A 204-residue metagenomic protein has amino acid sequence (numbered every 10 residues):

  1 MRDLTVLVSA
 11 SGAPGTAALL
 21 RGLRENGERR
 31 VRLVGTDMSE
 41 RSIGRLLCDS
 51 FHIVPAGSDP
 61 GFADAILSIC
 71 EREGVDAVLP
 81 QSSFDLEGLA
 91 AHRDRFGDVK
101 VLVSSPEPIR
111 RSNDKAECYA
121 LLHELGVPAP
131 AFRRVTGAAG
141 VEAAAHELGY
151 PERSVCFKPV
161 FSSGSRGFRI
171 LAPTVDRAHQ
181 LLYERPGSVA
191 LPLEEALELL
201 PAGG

Functional and structural regions predicted by a protein language model:
M1-S104: ATP-binding N-terminal substructure of ATP-dependent carboxylate-amine bond-forming enzymes
P106-R110: Short histidine/acidic/glycine/proline-rich micro-motifs that form metal- and phosphate-coordinating active-site loops
R111-G204: Active-site nucleotide/adenylate-binding loops and adjacent lid/helix of ATP-dependent enzymes
